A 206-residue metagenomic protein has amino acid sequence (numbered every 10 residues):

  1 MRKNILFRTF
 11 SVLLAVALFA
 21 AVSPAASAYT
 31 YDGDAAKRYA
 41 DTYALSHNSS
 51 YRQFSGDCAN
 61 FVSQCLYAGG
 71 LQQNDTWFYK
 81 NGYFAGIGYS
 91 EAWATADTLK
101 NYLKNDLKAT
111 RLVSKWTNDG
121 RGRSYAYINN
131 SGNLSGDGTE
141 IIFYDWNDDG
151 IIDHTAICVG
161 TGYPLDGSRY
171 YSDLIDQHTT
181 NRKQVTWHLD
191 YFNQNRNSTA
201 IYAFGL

Functional and structural regions predicted by a protein language model:
M1-V12: Bacterial N-terminal signal peptides that target proteins for export
S11-A21: Bacterial N-terminal signal peptides
F19-Y31: Sec-dependent signal peptide cleavage junction
Y29-K100: N-terminal capping segments
S46-N48, Q72, W146-I151, G162-L165 (+1 more regions): Solvent-exposed loop/turn segments at secondary-structure junctions within structured extracellular/periplasmic domains
N60-Q64, Q73, E140-D145, D176: Structural recognition of the beta-strand scaffold that forms the well-ordered cores of secreted hydrolase catalytic
Y83-D173: ...with weaker cross-activation on analogous glycine-rich loops/strands in unrelated enzymes
H154-L206: Glycine-rich, aromatic-bearing surface loops/beta-hairpins
